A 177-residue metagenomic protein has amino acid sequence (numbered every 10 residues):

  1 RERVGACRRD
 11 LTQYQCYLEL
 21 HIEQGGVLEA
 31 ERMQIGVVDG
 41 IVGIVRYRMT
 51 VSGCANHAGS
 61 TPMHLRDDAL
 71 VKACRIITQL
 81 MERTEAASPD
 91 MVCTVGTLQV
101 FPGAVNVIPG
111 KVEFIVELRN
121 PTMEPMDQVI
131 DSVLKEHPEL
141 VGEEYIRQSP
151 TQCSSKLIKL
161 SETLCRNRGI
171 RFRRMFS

Functional and structural regions predicted by a protein language model:
R1-M123: Midchain, well-structured core segments that form catalytic/ion-binding scaffolds
S52, E143-E144: Short glycine-rich catalytic loops that host catalytic nucleophiles or stabilize transition states across multiple
A69-K72, I76, V129-V133, L157: Hydrophobic alpha-helical membrane-association signature
L80, T84, L134-V141: A common structural junction motif
C93, L140-E143, F172: Generic structural signal for residues in well-ordered beta-strands
M123-V129: Short, conserved charged micro-motifs
Y145-S177: An extended, acidic, His-containing surface patch that forms the Zn2+-binding/catalytic region of metallohydrolases
